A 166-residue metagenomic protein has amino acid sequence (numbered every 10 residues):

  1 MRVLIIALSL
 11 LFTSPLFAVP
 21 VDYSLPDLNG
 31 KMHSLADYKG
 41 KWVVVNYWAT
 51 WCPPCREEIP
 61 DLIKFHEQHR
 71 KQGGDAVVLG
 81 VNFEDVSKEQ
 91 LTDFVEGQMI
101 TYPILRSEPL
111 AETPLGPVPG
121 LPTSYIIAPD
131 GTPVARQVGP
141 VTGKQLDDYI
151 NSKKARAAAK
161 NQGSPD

Functional and structural regions predicted by a protein language model:
V3-P15: Bacterial N-terminal signal peptides
S14-A36: N-terminal "domain-start" segment that seeds a small globular fold
L35-P53: Short active-site neighborhood of thiol/selenol oxidoreductases, capturing the structured segment around
V44-V45, V78, S124: Hydrophobic beta-strand anchors of alpha/beta hydrolase catalytic cores
R56-Q98, P109-E112: Structural microenvironment flanking redox-active thiols in thiol-disulfide oxidoreductases
D93-I100, R106-N151: Thiol/disulfide oxidoreductase modules built on the thioredoxin-like
R156-D166: Non-globular targeting/processing and membrane-anchoring segments
